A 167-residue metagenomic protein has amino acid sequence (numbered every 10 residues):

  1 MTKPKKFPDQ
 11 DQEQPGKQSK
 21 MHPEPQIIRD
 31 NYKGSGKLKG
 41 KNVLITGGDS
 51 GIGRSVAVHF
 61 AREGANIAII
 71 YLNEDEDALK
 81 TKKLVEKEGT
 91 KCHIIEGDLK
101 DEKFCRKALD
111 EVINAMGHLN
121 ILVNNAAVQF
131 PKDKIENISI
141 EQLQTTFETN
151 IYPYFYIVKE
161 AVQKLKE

Functional and structural regions predicted by a protein language model:
M1-K39: Non-catalytic terminal and boundary segments that flank Rossmann-like NAD(P)-dependent oxidoreductase
K6, R106, N114, A127-Q144 (+1 more regions): Conserved mid-core segment of classical short-chain dehydrogenase/reductases
S35-A68: Canonical Rossmann dinucleotide-binding motif of NAD(H)/NADP(H)-dependent dehydrogenases/reductases, specifically
V58-H59, D110, T149-E167: Amphipathic alpha-helical dimer-interface segment in Rossmann-like NAD(P)H-dependent oxidoreductases
A65-K80: Conserved glycine-rich Rossmann-like NAD(P)H-binding loop of the short-chain dehydrogenase/reductase
D75, E96-L109, I140: The beta1-alpha1 cofactor-binding region of Rossmann-like NAD(H)/NADP(H)-dependent oxidoreductases
E88-K91, D110-N124, F130-P131: A glycine-rich helix->loop->beta "capping" turn within Rossmann-like NAD(P)(H)-dependent oxidoreductase domains
N120, E136-F155: Catalytic Tyr-X3-Lys loop
